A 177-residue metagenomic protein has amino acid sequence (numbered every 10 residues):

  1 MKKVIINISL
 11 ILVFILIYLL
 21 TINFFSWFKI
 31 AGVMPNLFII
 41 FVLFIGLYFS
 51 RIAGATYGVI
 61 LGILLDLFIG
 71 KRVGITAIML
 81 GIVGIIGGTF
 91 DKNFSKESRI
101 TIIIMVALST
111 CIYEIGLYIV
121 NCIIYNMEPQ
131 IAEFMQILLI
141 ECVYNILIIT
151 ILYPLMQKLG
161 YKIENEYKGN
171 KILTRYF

Functional and structural regions predicted by a protein language model:
M1-F177: Terminal, non-globular segments
